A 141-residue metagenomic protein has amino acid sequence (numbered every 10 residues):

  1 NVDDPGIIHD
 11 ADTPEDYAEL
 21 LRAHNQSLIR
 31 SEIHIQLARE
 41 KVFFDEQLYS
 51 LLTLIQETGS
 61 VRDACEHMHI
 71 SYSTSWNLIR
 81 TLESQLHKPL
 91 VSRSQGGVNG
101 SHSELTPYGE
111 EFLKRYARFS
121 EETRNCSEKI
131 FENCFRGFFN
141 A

Functional and structural regions predicted by a protein language model:
N1-R30: Conserved alpha/beta core of the MobA/IspD/sugar-nucleotide pyrophosphorylase nucleotidyltransferase superfamily
S27-E40: Short, Lys/Arg-enriched N-terminal segment that forms or immediately precedes the first helix of a structured domain
T58-A64: Short helix-boundary/capping micro-motifs
L78: Residues within the DNA-recognition helix of helix-turn-helix
R93-R118: Basic, amphipathic "hinge/linker" alpha-helix immediately C-terminal to the N-terminal HTH DNA-binding motif
E110-A141: Helix-turn-helix/homeodomain-like alpha-helical modules used for DNA recognition and transcription-factor dimerization
